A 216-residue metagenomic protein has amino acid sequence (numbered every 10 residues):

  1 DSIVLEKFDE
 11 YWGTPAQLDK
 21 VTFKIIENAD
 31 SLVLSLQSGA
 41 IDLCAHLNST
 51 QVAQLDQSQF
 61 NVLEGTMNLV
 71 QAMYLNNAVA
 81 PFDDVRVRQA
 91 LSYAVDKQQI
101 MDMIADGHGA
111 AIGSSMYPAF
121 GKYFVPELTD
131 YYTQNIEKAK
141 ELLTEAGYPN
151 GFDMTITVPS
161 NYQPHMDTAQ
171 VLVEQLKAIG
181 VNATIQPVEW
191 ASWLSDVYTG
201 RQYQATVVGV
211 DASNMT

Functional and structural regions predicted by a protein language model:
D1-W12, I136-L142, V158-L172: Bilobed "Venus flytrap"/periplasmic-binding protein-like clamshell domains and structurally analogous long
I3-V4, D19-I25, L43, G151-N161 (+2 more regions): Short, well-ordered beta-strand elements
F8-Q54, N182-T184: Ligand-site clamp/hinge motif
E10, Q37-I41, D56-Q57, A80 (+5 more regions): Sec-exported extracytoplasmic/periplasmic mature domains
L18-K20, L69-G113, K140-L142, F152-H165: Alpha-helical secondary-structure segments
D42-H46, I156, E174-T216: Periplasmic binding protein-like
A53-E64, G200-Y203, T216: Ligand-binding "clamshell"
A110-E145, Y162-D167: Structural transition elements
